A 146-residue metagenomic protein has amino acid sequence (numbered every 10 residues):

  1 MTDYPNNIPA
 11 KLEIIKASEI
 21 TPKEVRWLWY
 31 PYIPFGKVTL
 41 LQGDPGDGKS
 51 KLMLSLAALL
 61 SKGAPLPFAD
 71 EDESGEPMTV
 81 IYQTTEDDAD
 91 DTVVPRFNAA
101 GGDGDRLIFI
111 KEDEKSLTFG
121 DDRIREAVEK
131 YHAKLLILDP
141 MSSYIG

Functional and structural regions predicted by a protein language model:
M1-E19: A short, basic N-terminal segment
Y4-P9, E24, L28-Y30, P45-D47 (+1 more regions): Conserved inter-motif catalytic segment of the P-loop NTP-binding fold
P34: Residues immediately N-terminal to the Walker A/P-loop in ABC ATPase nucleotide-binding domains
V38: Walker A (P-loop) ATP-phosphate-binding motif of ABC ATPase nucleotide-binding domains
Q42: Residues at the beta-strand->loop junction immediately N-terminal to the Walker
L52, L56: Hydrophobic positions on the alpha1 helix immediately C-terminal to the Walker A/P-loop
L59-P77: Post-Walker A helix-loop "phosphate-sensing" segment adjacent to the P-loop in P-loop NTPases
